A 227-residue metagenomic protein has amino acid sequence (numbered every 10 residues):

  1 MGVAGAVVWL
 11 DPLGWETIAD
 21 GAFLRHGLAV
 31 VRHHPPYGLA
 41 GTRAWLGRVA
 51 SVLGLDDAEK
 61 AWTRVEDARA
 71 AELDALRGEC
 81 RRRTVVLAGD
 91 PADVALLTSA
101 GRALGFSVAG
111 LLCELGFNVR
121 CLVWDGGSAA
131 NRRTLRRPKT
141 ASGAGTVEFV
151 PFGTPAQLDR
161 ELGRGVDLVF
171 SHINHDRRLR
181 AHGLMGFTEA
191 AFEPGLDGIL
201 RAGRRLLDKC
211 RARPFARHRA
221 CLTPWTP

Functional and structural regions predicted by a protein language model:
M1-P227: An N-terminal assembly and electron-transfer interface module characteristic of large anaerobic redox and radical
